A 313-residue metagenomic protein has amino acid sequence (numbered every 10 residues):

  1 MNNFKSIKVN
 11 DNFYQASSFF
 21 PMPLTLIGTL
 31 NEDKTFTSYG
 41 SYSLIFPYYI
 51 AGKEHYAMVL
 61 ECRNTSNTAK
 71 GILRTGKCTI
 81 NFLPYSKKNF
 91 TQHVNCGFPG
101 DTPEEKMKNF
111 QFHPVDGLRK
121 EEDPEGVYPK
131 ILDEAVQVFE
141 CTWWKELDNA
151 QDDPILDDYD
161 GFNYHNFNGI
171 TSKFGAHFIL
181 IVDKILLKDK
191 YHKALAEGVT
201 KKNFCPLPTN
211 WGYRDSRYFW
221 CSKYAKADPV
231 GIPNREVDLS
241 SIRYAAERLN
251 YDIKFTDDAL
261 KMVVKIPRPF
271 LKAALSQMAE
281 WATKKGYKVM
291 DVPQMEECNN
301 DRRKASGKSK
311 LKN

Functional and structural regions predicted by a protein language model:
M1-S41, I45-I242: Active-site-proximal mixed secondary-structure blocks
D238-N313: Non-catalytic accessory segments flanking P-loop/AAA+ NTPase cores
